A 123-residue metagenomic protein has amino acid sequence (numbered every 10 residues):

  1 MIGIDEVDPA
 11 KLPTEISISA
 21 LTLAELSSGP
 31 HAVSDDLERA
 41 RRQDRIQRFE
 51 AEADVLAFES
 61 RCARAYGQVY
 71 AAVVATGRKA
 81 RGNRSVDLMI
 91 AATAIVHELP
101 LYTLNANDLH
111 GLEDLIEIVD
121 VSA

Functional and structural regions predicted by a protein language model:
M1-Q47: Short, well-structured N-terminal submotif of metal-dependent ribonuclease cores
K11-I18, A51-A57, P100: Short loop->beta-strand "edge-of-pocket" segments that line small-molecule binding or catalytic clefts across diverse
L21-A24, R61, N107: Alpha-helix/helix-capping structural signal
E25, A65, G111: Phosphate- and divalent-cation-binding pockets in alpha/beta enzyme and binding domains that engage nucleotide-derived
P30, D54-P100: Active-site neighborhoods of divalent-metal-dependent phosphate/nucleic-acid chemistry enzymes
S34-L37, V74, V119-S122: Short, hinge-like loop/turn segments at secondary-structure boundaries
L37-V55, E59-R64: Active-site-proximal, substrate-binding regions of enzyme catalytic domains and RNA-binding/basic surfaces
A91-A123: Acidic, PIN/NYN-like endoribonuclease modules and their adjacent C-terminal/linker elements
